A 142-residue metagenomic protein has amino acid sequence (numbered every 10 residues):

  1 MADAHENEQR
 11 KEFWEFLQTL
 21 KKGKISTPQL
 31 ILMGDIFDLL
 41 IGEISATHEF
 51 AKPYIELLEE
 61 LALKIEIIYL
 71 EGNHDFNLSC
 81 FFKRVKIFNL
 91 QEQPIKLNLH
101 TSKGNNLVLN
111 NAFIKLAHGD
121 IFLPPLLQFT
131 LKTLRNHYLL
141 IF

Functional and structural regions predicted by a protein language model:
M1, L30-M33, L116: Structural motif
A2-E8, D120: Short, flexible loop/turn elements at secondary-structure junctions
E6-L109: Core catalytic region of metal-dependent phosphoesterases/phosphodiesterases, especially metallo-beta-lactamase-like
I114-F142: Active-site-proximal loop/helix segment associated with metal-binding centers of metalloenzymes
